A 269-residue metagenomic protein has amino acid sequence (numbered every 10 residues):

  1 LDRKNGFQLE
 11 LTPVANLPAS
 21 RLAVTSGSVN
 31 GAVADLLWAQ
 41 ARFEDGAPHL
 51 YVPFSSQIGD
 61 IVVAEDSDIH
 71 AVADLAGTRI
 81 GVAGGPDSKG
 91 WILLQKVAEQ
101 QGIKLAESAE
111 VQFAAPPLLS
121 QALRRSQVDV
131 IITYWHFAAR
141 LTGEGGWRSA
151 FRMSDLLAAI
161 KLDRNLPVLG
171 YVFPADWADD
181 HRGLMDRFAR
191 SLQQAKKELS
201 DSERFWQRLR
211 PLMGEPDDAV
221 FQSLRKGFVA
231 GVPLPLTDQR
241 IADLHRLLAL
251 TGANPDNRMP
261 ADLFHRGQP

Functional and structural regions predicted by a protein language model:
L1-K104, E110-F113, D129-W135, A150: Short, glycine-/small- and polar/acidic-enriched structural segments that line small-molecule recognition paths
R3, L22, S26, A73 (+10 more regions): Solvent-exposed, polar/charged alpha-helical surfaces in well-ordered, non-transmembrane soluble domains, broadly
P18, V33, G84, S88-K89 (+5 more regions): Soluble non-cytosolic domains of exported or imported proteins
P18-S20, Q40-A41, I58, A139-R140 (+3 more regions): Short secondary-structure capping/turn micro-motifs that flank functional sites
L37, P117-L209: Pocket-lining segment of extracytoplasmic ligand-binding domains
A178-A253: Secondary-structure end/capping motifs
H245-P269: Conserved C-terminal helix/tail region of periplasmic/extracytoplasmic solute-binding proteins
